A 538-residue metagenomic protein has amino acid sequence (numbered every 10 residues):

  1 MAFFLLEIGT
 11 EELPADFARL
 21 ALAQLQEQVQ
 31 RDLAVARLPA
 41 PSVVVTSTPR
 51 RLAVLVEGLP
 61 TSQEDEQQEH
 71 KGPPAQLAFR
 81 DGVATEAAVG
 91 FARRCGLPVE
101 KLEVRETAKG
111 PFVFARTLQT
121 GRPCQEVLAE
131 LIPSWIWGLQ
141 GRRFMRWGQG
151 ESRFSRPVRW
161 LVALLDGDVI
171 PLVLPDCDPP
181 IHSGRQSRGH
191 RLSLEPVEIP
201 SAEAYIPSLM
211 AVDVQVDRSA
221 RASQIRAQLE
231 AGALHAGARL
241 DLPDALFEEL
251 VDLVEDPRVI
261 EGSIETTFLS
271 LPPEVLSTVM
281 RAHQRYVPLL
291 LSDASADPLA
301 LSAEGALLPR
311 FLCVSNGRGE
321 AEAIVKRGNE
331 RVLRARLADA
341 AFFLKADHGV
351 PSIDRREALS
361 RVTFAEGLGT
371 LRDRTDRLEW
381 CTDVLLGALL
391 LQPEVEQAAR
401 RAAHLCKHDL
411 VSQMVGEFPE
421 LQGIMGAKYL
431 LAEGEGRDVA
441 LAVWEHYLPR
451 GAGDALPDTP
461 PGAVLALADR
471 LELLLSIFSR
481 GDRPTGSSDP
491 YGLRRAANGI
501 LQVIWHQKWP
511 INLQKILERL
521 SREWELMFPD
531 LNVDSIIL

Functional and structural regions predicted by a protein language model:
M1-L538: Amphipathic alpha-helical "coupling" segments that flank catalytic cores
